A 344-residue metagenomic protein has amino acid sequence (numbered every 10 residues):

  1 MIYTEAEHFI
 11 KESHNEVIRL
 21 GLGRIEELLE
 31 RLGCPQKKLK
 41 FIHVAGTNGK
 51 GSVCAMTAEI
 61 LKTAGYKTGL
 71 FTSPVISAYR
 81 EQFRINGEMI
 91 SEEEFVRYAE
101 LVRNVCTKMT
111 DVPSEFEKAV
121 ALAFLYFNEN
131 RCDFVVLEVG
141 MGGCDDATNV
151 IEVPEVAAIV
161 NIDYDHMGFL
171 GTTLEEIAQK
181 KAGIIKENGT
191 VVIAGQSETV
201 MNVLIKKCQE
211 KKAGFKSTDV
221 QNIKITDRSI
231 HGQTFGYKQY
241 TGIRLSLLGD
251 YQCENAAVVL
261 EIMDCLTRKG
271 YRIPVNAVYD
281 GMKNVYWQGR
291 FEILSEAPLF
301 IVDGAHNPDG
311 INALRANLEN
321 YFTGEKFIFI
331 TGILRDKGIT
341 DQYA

Functional and structural regions predicted by a protein language model:
M1-N48, S52-K67, S77, E93 (+4 more regions): N-terminal leader/targeting and accessory segments in enzymes
L20, S52, F116-A119, K180 (+3 more regions): A generic structural signal for residues located within well-ordered alpha-helices of large catalytic or ligand-binding
L22, E26-K37, T63-E152, G168-L170 (+1 more regions): ATP-dependent carboxylate-amine ligase catalytic core
K37-K38, F134-L137, D145-A158, I162-H166 (+1 more regions): Nucleotide phosphate-binding/pyrophosphate-handling subdomain across enzymes that bind or process nucleotide phosphates
H43, V75, H166-M167, H306: Histidine-centered active-site/metal-ligand motif
T57, L61, V120-F127, V259-L266 (+1 more regions): Buried hydrophobic packing segments
E59, F83-I85, N149-P154, T172-E175 (+3 more regions): Short, glycine/charged-enriched secondary-structure capping and boundary segments
T110, R131-E138, P154-Q239, A256 (+1 more regions): Acidic, Mg2+-coordinating active-site environments of NTP-dependent enzymes
